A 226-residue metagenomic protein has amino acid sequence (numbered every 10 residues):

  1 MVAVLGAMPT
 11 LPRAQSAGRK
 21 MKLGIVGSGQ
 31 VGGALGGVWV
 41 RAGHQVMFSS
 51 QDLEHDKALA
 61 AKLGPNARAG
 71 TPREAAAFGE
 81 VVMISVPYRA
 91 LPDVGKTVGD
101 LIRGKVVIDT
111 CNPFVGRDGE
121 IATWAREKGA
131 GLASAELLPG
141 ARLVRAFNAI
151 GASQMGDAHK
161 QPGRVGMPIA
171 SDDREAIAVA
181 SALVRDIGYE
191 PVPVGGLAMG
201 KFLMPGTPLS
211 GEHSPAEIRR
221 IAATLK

Functional and structural regions predicted by a protein language model:
M1-Q15: N-terminal export signals
K20-M21, R41-V81, S85-D93, T97-L101: Conserved N-terminal Rossmann-fold NAD(P) cofactor-binding segment
S28: Glycine-rich Rossmann-fold phosphate-binding loop(s) that bind the pyrophosphate of adenine dinucleotide cofactors
G32-G33: N-terminal Rossmann-fold NAD(P) dinucleotide-binding loop
M47, E120-E127, L132, D157-E175: Short beta-strand and adjoining strand-loop segment in the mid-core of the Rossmann-like NAD(P)-dependent dehydrogenase
V98-G104, L138, Q161: Short, conserved loop/helix-junction motifs that constitute active-site signature segments in enzyme catalytic cores
C111-V144, I150: Rossmann-fold NAD(P)-binding glycine/threonine-rich loop
E136-L143, Q161-G200, M204-P205, L209 (+1 more regions): Internal alpha-helical scaffold of NAD(P)-dependent oxidoreductase catalytic cores
